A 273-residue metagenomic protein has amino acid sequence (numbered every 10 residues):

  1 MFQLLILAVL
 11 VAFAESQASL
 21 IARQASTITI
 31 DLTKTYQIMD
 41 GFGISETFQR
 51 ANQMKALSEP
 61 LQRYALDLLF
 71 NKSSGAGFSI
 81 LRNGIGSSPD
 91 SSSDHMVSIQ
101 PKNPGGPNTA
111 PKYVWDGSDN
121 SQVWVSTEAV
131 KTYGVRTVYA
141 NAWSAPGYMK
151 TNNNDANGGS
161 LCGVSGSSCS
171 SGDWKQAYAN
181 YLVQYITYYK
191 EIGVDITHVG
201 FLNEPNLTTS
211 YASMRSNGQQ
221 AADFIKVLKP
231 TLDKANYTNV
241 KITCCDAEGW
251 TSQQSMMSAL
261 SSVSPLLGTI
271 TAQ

Functional and structural regions predicted by a protein language model:
F2-H198, L207, A222-L266: Non-catalytic accessory regions flanking glycosidase/transglycosidase catalytic cores in CAZymes
F201-L202, C244, T271: Generic enzyme active-site microenvironment
L202-A221: Polysaccharide-binding and catalytic clefts of secreted carbohydrate-active enzymes
L266-Q273: Extracellular glycoside hydrolase catalytic/binding regions
